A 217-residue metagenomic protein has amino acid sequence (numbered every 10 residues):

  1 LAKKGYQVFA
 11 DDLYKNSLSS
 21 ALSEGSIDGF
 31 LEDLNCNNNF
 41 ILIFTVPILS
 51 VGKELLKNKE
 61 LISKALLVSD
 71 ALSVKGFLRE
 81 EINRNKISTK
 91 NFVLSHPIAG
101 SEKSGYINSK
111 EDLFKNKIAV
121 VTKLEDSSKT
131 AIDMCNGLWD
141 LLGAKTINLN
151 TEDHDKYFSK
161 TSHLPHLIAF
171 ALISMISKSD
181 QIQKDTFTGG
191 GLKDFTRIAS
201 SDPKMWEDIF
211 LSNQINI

Functional and structural regions predicted by a protein language model:
L1: Aromatic pocket-lining residues of Rossmann-like dinucleotide-binding sites
K4-S26: NAD(P)-binding Rossmann-fold cofactor-contacting core
L13-Y14, V46-P47, A71: Short beta->alpha hinge that forms the Motif I/post-I loop of the SAM-binding pocket
K15-N16, S73, D126: Helix N-cap at the beta1-alpha1 junction of Rossmann-like dinucleotide-binding domains, i.e., the first residues
G25-N39: Short acidic low-complexity segments
L42-I43, S69: N-terminal Rossmann-like NAD(P) cofactor-binding module of classical short-chain dehydrogenase/reductase
E54-I107: Rossmann-like NAD(P)(H) cofactor-binding subdomain of soluble oxidoreductases
E111-I198: Internal alpha-helical scaffold of NAD(P)-dependent oxidoreductase catalytic cores
